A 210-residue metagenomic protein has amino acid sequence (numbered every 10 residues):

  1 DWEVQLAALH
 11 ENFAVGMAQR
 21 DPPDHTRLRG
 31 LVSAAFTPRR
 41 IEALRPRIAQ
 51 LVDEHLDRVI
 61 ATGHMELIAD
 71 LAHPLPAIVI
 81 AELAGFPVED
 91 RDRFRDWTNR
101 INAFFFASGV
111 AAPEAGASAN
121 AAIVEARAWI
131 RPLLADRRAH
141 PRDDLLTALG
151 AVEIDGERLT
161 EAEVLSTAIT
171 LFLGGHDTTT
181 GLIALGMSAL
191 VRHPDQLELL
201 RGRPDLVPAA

Functional and structural regions predicted by a protein language model:
D1-A210: Cytochrome P450
